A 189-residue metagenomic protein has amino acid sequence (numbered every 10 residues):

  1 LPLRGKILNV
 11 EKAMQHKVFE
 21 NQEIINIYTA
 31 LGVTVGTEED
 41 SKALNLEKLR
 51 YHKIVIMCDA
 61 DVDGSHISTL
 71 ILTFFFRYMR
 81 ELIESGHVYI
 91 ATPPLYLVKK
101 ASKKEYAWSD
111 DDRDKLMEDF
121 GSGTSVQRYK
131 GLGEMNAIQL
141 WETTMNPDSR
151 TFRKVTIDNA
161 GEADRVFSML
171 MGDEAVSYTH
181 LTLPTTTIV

Functional and structural regions predicted by a protein language model:
L1-L181: Conserved phosphate-chemistry cores used by DNA topoisomerases
H180-V189: Single conserved hydrophobic/aromatic residue that forms the stacking wall/gate of nucleotide- or nucleobase-binding
